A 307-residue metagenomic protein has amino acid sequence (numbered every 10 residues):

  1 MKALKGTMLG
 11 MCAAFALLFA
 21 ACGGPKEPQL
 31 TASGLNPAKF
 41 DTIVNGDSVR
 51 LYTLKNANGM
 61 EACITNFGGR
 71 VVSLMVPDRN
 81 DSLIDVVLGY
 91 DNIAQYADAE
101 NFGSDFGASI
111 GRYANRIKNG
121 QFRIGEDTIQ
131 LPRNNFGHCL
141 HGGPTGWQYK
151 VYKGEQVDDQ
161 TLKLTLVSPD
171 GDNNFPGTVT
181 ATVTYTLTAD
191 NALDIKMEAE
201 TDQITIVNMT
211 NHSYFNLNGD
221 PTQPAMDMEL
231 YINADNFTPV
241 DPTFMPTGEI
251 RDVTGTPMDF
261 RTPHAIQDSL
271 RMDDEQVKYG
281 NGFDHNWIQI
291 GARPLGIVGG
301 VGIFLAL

Functional and structural regions predicted by a protein language model:
M1-M11: Bacterial N-terminal signal peptides that target proteins for export
L18-A21: C-terminal motif of bacterial Sec signal peptides marking the signal peptidase cleavage site
G23-M60, N66-L307: An exposed, glycine/acidic-rich loop-and-rim segment of catalytic or binding clefts
